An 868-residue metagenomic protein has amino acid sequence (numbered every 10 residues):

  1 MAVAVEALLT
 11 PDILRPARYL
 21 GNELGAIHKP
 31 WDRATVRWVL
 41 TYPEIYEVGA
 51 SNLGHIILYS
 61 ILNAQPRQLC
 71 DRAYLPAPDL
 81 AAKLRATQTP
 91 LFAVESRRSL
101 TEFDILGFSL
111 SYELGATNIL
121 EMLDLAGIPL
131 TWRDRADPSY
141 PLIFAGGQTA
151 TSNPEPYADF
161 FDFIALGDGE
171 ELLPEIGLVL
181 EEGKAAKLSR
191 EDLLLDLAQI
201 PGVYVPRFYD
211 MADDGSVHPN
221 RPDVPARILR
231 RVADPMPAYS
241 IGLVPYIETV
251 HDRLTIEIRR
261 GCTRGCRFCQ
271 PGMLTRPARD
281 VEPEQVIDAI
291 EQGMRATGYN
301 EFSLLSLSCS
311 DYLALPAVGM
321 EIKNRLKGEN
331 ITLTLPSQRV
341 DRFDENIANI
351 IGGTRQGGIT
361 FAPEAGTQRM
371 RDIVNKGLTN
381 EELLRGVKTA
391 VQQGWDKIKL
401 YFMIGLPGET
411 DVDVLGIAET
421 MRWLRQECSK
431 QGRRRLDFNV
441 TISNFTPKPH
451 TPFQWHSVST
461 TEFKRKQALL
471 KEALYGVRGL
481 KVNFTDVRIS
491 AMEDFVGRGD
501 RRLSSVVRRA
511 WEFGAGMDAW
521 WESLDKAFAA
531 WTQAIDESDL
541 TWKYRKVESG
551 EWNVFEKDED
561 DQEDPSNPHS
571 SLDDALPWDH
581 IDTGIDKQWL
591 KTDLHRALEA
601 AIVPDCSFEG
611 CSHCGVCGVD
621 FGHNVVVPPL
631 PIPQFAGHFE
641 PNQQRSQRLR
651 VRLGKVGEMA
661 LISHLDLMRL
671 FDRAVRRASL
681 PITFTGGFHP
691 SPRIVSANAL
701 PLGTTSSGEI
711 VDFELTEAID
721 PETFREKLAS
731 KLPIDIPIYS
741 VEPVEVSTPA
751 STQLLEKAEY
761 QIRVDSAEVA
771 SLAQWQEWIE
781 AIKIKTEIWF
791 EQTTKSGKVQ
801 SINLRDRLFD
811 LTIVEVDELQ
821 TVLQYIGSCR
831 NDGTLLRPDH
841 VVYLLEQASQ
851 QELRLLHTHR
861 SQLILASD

Functional and structural regions predicted by a protein language model:
M1-I27, A34, W38-L40, V477-E640: Radical SAM enzyme core and accessory elements
L9-V39, Y46-E47, P206, M211-T255 (+1 more regions): N-terminal [4Fe-4S]-dependent radical SAM core
L40-E44, L62, L243-Q270, M294 (+1 more regions): N-terminal pre-triad scaffold of radical SAM enzymes
L40-I45, I105, L114, Q292-N439 (+1 more regions): Conserved SAM/AdoMet-binding glycine-rich loop
L75-P219, P452-D500, V506-S523, A529: Glycine-rich beta-alpha loop elements in corrinoid/cobalamin-binding modules across cobalamin-dependent enzymes
E248-E284, H613-V626: Canonical Radical SAM [4Fe-4S] cluster-binding loop centered on the CxxxCxxC motif and its immediate flanking residues
P447-P449, I682-T716: Short, charge-patterned binding micro-sites
Q643-S646, R669, E780-D868: Core RNA-modification/binding signature centered on pseudouridine synthases
